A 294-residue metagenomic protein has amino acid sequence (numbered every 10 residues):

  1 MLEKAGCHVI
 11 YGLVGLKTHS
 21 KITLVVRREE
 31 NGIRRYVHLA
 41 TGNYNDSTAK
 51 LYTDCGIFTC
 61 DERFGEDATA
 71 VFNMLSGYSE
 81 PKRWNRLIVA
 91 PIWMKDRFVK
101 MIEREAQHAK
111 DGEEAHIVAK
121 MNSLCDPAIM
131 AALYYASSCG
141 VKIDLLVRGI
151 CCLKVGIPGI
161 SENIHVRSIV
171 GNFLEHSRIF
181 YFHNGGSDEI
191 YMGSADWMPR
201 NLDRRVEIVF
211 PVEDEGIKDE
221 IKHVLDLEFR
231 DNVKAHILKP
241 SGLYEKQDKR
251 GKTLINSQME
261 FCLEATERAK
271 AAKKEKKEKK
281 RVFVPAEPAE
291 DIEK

Functional and structural regions predicted by a protein language model:
M1-R35, A40-N43, T48, R63-G65 (+1 more regions): PLD/PLD-like phosphodiesterase catalytic module centered on the HKD motif
C7, N73, G77-E80, Q107: Generic secondary-structure signature for well-ordered alpha-helical cores
Y44-G77: Mobile "lid/hinge" segments at catalytic clefts and subdomain interfaces of large enzymes
Y78-L87, G112-E114: Gly-rich Lys/Arg/Thr-decorated short loops/hinges at beta-loop-alpha junctions or inter-strand turns that position
